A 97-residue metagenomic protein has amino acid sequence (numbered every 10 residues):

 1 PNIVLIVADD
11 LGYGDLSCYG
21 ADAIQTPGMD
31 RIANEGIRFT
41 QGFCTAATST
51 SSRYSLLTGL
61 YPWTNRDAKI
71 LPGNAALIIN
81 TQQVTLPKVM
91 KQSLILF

Functional and structural regions predicted by a protein language model:
P1-F97: Formylglycine-dependent sulfatase
